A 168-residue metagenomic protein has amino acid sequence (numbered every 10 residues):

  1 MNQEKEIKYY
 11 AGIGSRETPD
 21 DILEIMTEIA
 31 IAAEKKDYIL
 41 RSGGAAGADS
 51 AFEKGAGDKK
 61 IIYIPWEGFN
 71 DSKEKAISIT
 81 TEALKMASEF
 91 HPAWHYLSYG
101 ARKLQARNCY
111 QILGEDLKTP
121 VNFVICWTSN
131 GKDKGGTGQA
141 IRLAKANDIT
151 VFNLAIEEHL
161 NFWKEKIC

Functional and structural regions predicted by a protein language model:
M1, I167-C168: Short intrinsically disordered terminal tails
N2-A11, R16-W163: Acidic/glycine-enriched connector segments
